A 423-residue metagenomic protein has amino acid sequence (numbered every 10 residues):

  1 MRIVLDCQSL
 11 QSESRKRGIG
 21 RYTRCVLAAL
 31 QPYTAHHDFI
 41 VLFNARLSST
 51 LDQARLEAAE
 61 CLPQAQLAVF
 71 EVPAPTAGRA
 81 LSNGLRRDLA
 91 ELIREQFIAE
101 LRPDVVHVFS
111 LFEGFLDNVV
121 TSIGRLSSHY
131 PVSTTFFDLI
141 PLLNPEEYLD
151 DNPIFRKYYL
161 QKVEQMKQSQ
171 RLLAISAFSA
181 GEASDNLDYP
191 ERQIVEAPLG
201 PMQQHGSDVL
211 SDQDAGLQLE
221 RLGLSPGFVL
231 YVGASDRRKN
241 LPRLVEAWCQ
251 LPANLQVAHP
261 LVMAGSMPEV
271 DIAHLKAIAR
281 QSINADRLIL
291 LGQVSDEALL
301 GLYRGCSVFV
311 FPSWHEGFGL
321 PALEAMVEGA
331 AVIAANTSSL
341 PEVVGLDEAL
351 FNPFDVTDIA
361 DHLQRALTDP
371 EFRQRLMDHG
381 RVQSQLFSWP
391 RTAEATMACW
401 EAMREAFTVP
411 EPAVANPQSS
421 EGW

Functional and structural regions predicted by a protein language model:
M1-W423: Carbohydrate transferase catalytic cores enriched for Leloir-type hexosyltransferases
